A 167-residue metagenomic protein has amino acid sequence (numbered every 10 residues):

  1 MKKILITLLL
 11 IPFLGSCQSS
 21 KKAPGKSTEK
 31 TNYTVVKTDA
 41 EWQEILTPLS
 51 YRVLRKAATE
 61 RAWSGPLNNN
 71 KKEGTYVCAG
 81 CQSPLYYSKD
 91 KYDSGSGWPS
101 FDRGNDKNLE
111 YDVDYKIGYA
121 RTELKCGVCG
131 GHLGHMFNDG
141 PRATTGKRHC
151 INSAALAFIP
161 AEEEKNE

Functional and structural regions predicted by a protein language model:
M1-G25: Bacterial Sec-dependent N-terminal signal peptides
Q18-E41: Sec-dependent signal peptide cleavage junction
Q43-V77, S83-E167: A short Gly-Trp-Pro
